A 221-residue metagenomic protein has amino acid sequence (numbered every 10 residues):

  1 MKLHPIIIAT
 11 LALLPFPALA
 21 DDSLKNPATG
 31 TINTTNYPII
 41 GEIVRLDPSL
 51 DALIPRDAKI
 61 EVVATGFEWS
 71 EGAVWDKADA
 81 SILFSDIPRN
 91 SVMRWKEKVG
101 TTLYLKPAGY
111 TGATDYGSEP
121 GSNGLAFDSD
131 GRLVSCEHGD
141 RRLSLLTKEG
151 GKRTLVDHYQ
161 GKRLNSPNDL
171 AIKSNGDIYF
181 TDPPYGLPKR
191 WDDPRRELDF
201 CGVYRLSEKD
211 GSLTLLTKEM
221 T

Functional and structural regions predicted by a protein language model:
M1-I7: Bacterial N-terminal signal peptides that target proteins for export
I7-F16: Bacterial N-terminal signal peptides
A20-T221: Sequence-structural signature of mature extracellular/luminal beta-sheet repeat domains, prominently beta-propellers
